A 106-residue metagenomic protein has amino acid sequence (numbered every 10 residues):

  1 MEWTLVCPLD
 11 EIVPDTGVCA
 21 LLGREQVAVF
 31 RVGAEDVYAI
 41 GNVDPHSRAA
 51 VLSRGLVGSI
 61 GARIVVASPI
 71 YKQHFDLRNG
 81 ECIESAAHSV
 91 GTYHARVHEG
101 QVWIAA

Functional and structural regions predicted by a protein language model:
M1-G23: Zn-dependent metallo-beta-lactamase
G17-A106: Rieske [2Fe-2S] iron-sulfur-binding domain
